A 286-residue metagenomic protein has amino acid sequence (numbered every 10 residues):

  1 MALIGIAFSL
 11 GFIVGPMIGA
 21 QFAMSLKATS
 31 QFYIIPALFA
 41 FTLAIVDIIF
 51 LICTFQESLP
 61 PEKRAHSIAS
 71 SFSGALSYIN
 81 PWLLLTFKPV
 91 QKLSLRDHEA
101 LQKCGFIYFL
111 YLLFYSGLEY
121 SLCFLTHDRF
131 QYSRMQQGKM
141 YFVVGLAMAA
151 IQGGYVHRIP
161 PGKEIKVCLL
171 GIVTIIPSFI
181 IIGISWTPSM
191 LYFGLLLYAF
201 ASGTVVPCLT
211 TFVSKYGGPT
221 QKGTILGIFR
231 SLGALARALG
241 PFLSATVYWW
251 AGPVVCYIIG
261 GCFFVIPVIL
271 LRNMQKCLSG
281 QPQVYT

Functional and structural regions predicted by a protein language model:
M1-A23, A44, L232-G240: Glycine-rich segments within core transmembrane alpha-helices of 12-TM secondary carriers
A23, A150-E164, Y248-W249: Helix-to-loop junctions at the C-terminal end of transmembrane segments in multipass secondary transporters
A23-F41, S244-V268: A membrane-interface helix-boundary motif in multi-pass transporters
I45-F55, I182, L239, P253 (+1 more regions): Multi-pass alpha-helical transporter architecture, strongest for 12-TM Major Facilitator/SLC carriers used
S58-F106, D128-R129: Juxtamembrane intracellular "pre-TM" segments in multi-pass secondary transporters
D97-L122, L196, F200: Pair of pore-lining "gating" transmembrane helices in MFS-fold secondary transporters
Y120-Q136: Short amphipathic helix-loop junctions that connect adjacent transmembrane helices in Major Facilitator Superfamily/SLC
K163-L209: C-terminal transmembrane helical hairpin of 12-TM major facilitator-type secondary transporters
